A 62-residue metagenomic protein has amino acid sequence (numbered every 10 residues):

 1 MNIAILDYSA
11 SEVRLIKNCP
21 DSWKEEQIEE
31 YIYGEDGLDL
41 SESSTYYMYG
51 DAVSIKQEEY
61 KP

Functional and structural regions predicted by a protein language model:
M1-Y31: N-terminal acidic leader/helix
E29-P62: Short, mixed-charge low-complexity intrinsically disordered segments
